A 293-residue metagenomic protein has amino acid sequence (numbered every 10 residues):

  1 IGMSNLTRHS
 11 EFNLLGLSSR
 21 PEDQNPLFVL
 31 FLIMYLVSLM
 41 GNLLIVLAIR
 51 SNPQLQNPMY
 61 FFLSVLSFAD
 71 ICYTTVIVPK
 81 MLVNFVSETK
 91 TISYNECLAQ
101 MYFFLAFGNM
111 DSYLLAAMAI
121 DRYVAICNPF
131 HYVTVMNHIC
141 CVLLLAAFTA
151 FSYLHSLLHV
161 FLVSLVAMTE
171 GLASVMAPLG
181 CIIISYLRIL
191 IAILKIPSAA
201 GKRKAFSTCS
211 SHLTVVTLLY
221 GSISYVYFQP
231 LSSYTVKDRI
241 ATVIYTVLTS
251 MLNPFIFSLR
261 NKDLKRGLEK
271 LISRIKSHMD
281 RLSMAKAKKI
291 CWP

Functional and structural regions predicted by a protein language model:
I1-P293: Transmembrane helical core of 7TM receptor-like proteins
